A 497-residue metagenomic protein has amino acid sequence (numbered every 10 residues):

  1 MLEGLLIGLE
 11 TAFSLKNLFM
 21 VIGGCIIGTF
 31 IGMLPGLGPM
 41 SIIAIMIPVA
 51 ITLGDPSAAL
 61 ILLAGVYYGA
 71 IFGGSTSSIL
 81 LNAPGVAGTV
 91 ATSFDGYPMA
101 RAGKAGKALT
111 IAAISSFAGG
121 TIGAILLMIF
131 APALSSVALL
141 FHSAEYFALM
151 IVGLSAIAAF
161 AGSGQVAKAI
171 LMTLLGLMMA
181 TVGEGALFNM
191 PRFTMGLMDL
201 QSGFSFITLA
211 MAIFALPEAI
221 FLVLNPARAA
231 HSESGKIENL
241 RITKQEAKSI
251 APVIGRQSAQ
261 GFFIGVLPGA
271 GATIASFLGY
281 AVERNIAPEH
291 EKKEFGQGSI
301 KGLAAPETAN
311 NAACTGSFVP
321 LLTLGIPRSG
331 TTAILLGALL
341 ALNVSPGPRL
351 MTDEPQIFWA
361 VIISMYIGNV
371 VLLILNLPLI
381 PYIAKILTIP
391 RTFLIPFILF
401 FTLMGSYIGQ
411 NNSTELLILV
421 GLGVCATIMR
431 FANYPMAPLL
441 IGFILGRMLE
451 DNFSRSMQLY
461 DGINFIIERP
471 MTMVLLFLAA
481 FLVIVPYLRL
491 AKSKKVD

Functional and structural regions predicted by a protein language model:
M1-A59, L139, P191-S299, A384-K385 (+3 more regions): Helix-loop-helix hairpins and the membrane-proximal interhelical loops of multi-pass alpha-helical transport proteins
C25-P39, G69-N82, I157-S163, A259-P268 (+3 more regions): Transmembrane alpha-helix interface/packing and boundary motifs in multi-pass membrane proteins, characterized by
I31-M40, I79-V90, I122-L126, I264-I274 (+4 more regions): Short helix-coil transition sites and intra-membrane helix breaks within transmembrane domains of multi-pass
P39-V49, L63, S78-P98, I129 (+7 more regions): Re-entrant/interfacial helical elements at transmembrane boundaries that shape and gate the permeation pathway
P56-I61, P98-S115, E289-G302, I326 (+2 more regions): Membrane-interface alpha-helices at helix entry/exit sites of multi-pass transporters
Y67-S78, G85, S299-L324, R328 (+1 more regions): A structural-propensity feature for long, helix-poor, extended segments
Y68-G73, I114-L126, M179, K301-F318 (+2 more regions): Membrane-embedded alpha-helical segments of transport systems, primarily multispan ion/solute transporters
T110-A227, A341-S493: Membrane-embedded alpha-helical modules
